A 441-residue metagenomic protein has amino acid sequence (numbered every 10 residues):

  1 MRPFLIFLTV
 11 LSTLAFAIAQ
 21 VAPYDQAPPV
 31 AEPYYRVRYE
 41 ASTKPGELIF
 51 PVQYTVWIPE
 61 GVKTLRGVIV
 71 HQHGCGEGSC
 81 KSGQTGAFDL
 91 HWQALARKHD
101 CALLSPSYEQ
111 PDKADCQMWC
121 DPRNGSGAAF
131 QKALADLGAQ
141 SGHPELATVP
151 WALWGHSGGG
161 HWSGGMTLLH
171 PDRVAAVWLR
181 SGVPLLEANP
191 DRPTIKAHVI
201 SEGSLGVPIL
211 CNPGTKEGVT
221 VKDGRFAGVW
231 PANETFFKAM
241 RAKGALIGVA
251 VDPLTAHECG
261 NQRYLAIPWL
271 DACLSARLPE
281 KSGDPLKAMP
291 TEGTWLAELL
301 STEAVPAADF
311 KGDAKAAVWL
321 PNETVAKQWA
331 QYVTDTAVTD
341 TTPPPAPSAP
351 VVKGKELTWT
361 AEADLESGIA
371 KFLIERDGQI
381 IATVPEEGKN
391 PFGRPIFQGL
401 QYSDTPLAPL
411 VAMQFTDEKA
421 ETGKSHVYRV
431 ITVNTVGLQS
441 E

Functional and structural regions predicted by a protein language model:
A19-V68, H99, W151, H156-M166 (+2 more regions): A domain-start/cap signature at the N-terminus of enzymes
V62-R66, H71-K113, E187, V221: Short substrate-entry loop that stabilizes the transition state in hydrolases
M118-E145: Alpha/beta-hydrolase active-site loop
A175-R263: The feature captures the conserved acid-bearing segment of alpha/beta-hydrolase catalytic domains
K243-A245, P253-S348: Alpha/beta-hydrolase-fold serine-hydrolase catalytic core, especially in secreted/extracellular enzymes
V333-G368, T422, G437-E441: Pro/Thr/Ser/Gly-rich low-complexity, intrinsically disordered linker/stalk tracts
K371-G423: Recognizes extended acidic, P/S/T-rich segments that occur within or adjacent to Ig-like beta-sandwich modules
D417-L438: Beta-strand-rich modules
